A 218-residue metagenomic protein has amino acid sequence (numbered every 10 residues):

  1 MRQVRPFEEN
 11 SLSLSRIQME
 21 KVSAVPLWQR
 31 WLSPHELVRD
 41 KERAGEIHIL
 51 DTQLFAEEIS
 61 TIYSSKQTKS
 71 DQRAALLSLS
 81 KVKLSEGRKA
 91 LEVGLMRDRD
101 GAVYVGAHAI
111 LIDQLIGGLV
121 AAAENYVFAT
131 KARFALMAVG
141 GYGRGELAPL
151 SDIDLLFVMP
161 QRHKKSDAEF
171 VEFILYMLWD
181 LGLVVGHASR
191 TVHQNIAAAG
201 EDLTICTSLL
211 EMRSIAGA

Functional and structural regions predicted by a protein language model:
R2-A218: A nucleotide- and high-energy phosphate-metabolite-utilizing enzyme signature
